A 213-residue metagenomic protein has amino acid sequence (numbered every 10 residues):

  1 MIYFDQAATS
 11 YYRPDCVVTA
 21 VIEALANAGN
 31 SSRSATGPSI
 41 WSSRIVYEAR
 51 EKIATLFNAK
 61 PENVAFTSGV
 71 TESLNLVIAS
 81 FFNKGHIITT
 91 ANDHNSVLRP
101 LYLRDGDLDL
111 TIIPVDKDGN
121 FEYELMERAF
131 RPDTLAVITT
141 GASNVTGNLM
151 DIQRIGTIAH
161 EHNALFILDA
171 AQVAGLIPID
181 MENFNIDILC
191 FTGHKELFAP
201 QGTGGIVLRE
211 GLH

Functional and structural regions predicted by a protein language model:
M1-H213: Pyridoxal 5′-phosphate
